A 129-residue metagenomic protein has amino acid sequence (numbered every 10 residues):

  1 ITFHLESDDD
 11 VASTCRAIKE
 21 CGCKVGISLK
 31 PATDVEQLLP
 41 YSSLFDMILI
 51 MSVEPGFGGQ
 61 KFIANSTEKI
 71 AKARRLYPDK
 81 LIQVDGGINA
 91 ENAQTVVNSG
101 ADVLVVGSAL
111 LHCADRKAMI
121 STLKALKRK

Functional and structural regions predicted by a protein language model:
I1-L81: Conserved anion-binding
F3-S7, L49-G59, S99-M119: Glycine-rich phosphate-binding active-site loops on the catalytic face of alpha/beta enzymes
A12, I63, Q94, R116-K117: Conserved strand-to-helix beginnings and helix N-cap segments that scaffold or border functional pockets
T33-S43, I88-L104: Catalytic cores of alpha/beta
I48, A73, D85, V96 (+2 more regions): Conserved, mostly hydrophobic/aromatic
T67-I70, A93, V103, I120: Short amphipathic alpha-helical surface patches that serve as generic macromolecular interface elements
Y77, A114, K127: Active-site catalytic pocket residues across diverse enzymes, especially alpha/beta-hydrolases
A118, A125-K129: Generic C-terminal helix-cap and adjacent flexible tail
